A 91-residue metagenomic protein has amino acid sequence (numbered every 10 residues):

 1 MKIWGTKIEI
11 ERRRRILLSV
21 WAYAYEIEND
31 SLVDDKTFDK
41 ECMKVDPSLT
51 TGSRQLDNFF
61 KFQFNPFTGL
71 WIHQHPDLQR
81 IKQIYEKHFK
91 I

Functional and structural regions predicted by a protein language model:
M1-I91: Phosphate/adenylate-binding "loop-and-lid" substructures adjacent to NTP/NAD/dNTP-binding pockets in NTP-dependent
